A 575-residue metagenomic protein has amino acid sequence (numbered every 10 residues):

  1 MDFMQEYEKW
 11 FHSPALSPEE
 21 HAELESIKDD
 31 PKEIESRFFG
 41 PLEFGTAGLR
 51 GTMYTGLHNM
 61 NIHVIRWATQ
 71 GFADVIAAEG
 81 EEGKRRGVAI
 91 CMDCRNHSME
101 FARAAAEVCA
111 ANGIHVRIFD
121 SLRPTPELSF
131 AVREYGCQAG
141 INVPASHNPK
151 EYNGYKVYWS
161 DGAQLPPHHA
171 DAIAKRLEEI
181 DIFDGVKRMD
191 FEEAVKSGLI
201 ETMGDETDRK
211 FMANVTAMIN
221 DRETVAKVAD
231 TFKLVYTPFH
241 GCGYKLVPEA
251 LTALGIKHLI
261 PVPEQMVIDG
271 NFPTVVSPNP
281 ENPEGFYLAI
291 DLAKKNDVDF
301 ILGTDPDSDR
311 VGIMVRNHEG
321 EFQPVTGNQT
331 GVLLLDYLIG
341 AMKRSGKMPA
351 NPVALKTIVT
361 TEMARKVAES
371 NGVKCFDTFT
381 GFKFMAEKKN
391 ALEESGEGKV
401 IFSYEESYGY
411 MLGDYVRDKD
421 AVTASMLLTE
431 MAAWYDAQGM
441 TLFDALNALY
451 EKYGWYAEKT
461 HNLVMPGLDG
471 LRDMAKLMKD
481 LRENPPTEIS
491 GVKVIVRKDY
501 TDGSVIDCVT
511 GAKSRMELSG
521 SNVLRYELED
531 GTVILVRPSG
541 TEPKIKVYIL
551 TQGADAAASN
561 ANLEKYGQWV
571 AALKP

Functional and structural regions predicted by a protein language model:
D2, Y7-A105, A194-V195, I200-T231 (+1 more regions): An N-terminal, well-structured beta->alpha segment
E33-L42, N153-G285, D291-A293: Gly/Ser/Thr-enriched, mixed-charge loops and adjacent short helices that form phosphate/oxyanion-binding elements
F38-H58, A145-N148, L234, P238-A250 (+4 more regions): Conserved phosphate/anionic-ligand binding catalytic regions in large, soluble enzymes, centered on
A89-Y152, K257-G312: N-terminal small/polar loop signature for handling phosphorylated ligands or for N-terminal nucleophile
F101-C109, Y152-W159, D309-Q329, A364: Short Gly/Thr/Asp-enriched flexible loops that form oxyanion-binding sites at enzyme active sites
Y158-M189, N328-N351, K356-R365, A421 (+1 more regions): Glycine-rich phosphate-binding loop plus the immediately following alpha-helix
K294, V298-F300, E321-Q323, A341-R537 (+3 more regions): Phosphate-binding and adjacent anionic-ligand microenvironments
